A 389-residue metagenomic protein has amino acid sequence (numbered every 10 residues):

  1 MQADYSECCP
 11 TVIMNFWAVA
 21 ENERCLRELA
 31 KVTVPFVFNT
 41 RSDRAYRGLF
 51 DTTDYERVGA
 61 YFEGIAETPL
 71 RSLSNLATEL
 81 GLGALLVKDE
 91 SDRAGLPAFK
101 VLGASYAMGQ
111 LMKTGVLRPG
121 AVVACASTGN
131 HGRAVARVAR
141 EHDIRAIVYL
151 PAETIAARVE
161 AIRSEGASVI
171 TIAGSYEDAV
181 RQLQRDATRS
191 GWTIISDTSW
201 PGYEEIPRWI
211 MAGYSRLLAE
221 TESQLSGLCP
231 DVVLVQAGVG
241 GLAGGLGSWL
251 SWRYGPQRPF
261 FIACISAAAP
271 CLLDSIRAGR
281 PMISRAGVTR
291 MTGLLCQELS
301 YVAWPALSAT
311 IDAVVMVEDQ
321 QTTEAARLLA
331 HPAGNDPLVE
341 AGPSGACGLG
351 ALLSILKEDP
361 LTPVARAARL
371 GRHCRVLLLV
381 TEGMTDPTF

Functional and structural regions predicted by a protein language model:
Q2-F389: PLP-dependent amino-acid enzyme catalytic core
